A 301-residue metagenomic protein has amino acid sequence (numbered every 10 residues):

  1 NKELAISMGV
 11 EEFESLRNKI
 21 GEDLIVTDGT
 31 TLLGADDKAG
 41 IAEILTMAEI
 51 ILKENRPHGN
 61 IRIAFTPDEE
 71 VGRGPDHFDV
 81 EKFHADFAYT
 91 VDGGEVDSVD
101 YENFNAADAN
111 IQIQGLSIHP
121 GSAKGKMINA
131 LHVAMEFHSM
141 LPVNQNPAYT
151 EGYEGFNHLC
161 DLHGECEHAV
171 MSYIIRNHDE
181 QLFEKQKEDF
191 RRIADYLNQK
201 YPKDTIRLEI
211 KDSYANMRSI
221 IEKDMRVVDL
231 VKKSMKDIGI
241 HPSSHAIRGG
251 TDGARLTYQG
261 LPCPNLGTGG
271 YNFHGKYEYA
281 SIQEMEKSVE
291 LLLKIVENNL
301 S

Functional and structural regions predicted by a protein language model:
N1-N60, K287: Active-site metal-coordination/substrate-binding segment of hydrolases, especially metallo-dependent peptidases
S7-R17, G21-A35, P67-D195, D204-I206 (+1 more regions): Midchain, well-structured core segments that form catalytic/ion-binding scaffolds
V26-A35, I240-H245, G275-K276: Short pre-catalytic strand/loop immediately N-terminal to key active-site residues, enriched for Gly-Thr
D36-E43, A130-V133, V227, D252 (+1 more regions): Catalytic-loop motifs flanking and including active-site residues across diverse enzymes
E49-V71, E151-G152: Short helix-loop-beta-strand segments that form the rim/entrance of peptidase-like active sites
K53, I128-P147, Q181-I193, D229 (+3 more regions): His/Asp/Glu-rich mid-to-C-terminal helical/loop segments that flank catalytic regions of hydrolases
H132-Y149, F156-H158, T205, A215-C263: Active-site-adjacent substrate-binding region of metalloamidase/peptidase-like peptide-processing proteins
